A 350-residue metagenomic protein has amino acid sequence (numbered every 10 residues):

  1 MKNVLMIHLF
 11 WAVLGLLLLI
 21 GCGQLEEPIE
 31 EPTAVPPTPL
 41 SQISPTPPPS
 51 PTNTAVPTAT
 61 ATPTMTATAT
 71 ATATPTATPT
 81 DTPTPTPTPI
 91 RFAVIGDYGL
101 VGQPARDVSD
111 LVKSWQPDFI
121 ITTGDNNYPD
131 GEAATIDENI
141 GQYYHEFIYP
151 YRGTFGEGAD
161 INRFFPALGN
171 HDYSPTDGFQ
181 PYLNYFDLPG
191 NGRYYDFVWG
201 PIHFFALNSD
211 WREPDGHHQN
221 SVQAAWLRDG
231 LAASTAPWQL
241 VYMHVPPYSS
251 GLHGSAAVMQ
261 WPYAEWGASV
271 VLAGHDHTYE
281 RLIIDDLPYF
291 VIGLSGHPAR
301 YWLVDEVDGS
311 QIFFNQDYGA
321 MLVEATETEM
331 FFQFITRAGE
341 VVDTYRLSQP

Functional and structural regions predicted by a protein language model:
K2-F10: Bacterial N-terminal signal peptides that target proteins for export
L19-G21: C-terminal motif of bacterial Sec signal peptides marking the signal peptidase cleavage site
E26-T88, P350: Ser/Thr-rich, Proline-interspersed low-complexity disordered segments
E31, T86, I312-P350: A short C-terminal boundary segment appended to hydrolase-like catalytic domains
P83-N139, D229, S249-S250: N-terminal active-site segment of His-dependent metallophosphoesterases
D97, G124-D125, G169-N170, L207 (+2 more regions): Active-site glycine-centered loops adjacent to acidic/histidine catalytic or metal-binding residues that shape
K113, E132-W238, A256-V270, D276-T326: Extended active-site neighborhood of metal-dependent phosphoesterases/phosphodiesterases
S234-S250: Short acidic, glycine-rich surface-loop motifs adjacent to enzyme active sites
